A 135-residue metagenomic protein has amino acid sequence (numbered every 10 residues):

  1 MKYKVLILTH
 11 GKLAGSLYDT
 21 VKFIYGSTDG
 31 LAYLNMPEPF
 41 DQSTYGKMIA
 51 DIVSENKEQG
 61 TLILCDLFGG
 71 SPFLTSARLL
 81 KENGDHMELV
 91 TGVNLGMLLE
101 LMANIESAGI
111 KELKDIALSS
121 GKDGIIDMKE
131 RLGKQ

Functional and structural regions predicted by a protein language model:
K2-T91, L95-Q135: N-terminal loops that bind phosphate or other acidic moieties and the adjacent beta-alpha structural core
